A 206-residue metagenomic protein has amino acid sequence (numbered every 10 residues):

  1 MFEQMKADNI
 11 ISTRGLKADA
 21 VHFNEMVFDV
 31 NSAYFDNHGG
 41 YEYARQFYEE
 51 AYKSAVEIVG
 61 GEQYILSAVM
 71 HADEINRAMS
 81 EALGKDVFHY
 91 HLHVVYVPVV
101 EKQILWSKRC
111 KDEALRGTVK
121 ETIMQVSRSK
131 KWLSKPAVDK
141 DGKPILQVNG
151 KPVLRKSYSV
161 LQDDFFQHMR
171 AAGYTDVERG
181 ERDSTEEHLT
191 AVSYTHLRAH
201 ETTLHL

Functional and structural regions predicted by a protein language model:
M1-P144, K151, K156-Y158, Q162 (+1 more regions): N-terminal, leucine/charged-rich tether regions that mediate assembly and partner docking in large macromolecular
V126, V177-G180: Intrinsically disordered, low-complexity sequence elements enriched in Ser/Thr/Gly/Pro
S127, E186-T190, T202: Secondary-structure junction/capping motif
G173-T175: N-terminal membrane insertion elements
G180-Y194: Short, highly charged C-terminal tails/helix-capping segments
T195-T202: Conserved small/polar residues in nucleotide/adenosyl-binding loops
